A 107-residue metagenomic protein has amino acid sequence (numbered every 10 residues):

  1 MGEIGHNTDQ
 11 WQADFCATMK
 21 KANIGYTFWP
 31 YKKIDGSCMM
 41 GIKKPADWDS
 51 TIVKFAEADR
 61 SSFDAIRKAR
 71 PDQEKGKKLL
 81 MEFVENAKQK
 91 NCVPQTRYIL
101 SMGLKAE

Functional and structural regions predicted by a protein language model:
M1-A106: Substrate-binding cleft of secreted/luminal carbohydrate-active enzymes
